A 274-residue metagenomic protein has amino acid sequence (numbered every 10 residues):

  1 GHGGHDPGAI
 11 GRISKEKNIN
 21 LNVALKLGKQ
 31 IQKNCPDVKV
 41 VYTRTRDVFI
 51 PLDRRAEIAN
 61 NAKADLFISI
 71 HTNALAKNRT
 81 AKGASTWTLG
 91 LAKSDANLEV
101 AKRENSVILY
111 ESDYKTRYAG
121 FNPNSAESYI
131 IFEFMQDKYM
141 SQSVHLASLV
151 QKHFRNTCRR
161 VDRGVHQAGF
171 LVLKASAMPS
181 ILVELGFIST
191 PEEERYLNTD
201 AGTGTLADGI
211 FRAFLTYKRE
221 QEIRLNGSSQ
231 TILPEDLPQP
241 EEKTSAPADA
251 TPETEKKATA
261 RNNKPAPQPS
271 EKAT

Functional and structural regions predicted by a protein language model:
H2-F121, Q136-M140, V144-S148, G204 (+4 more regions): Catalytic-core regions of hydrolytic enzymes
N122, E127-I232: Active-site-adjacent mobile loop/cap segments within catalytic or ligand-binding domains
